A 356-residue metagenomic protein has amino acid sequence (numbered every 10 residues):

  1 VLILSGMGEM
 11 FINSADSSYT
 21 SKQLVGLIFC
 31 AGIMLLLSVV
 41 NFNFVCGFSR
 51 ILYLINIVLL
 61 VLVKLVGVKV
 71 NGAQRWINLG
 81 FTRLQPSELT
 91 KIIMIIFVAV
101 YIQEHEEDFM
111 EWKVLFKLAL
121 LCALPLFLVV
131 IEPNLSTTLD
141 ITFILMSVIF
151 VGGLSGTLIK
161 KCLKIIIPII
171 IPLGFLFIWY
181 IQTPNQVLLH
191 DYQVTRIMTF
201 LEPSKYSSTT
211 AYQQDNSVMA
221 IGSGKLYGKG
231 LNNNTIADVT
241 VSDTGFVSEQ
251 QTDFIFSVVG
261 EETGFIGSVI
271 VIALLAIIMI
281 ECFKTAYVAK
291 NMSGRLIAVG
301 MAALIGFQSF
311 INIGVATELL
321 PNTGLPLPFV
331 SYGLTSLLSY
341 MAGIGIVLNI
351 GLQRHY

Functional and structural regions predicted by a protein language model:
L2-G6, M10-Q213, S257-V315, A342-I346: Hydrophobic alpha-helical transmembrane segments of multi-pass inner membrane proteins, especially in bacterial systems
I12, Q308-Y356: A juxtamembrane structural motif centered on a specific transmembrane helix
L126-E132, S223-G228, G260, I311 (+1 more regions): Transmembrane alpha-helix interface/packing and boundary motifs in multi-pass membrane proteins, characterized by
N134-L139, K229-N234, Q250-T252, V269 (+3 more regions): Transmembrane helix boundary and interhelical junction motifs in multipass membrane proteins
D140-I141, N233-S242, L274, E318-P326 (+1 more regions): Re-entrant/interfacial helical elements at transmembrane boundaries that shape and gate the permeation pathway
I221-T263: Long extracytoplasmic/lumenal interhelical loops at the membrane interface of multi-pass membrane proteins
